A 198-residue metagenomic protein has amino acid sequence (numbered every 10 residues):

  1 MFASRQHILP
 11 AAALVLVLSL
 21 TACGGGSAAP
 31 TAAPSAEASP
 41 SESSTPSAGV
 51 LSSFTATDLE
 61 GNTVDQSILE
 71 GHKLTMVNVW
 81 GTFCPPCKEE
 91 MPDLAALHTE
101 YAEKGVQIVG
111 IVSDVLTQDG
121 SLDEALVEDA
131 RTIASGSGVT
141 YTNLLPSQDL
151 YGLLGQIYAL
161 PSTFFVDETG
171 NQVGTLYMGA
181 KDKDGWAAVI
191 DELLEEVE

Functional and structural regions predicted by a protein language model:
F2-A12: Bacterial N-terminal signal peptides that target proteins for export
L18-A22: C-terminal motif of bacterial Sec signal peptides marking the signal peptidase cleavage site
G24-S27: Bacterial signal peptide processing site
S53-T75: A short beta-strand-turn-helix
K73-T75, W80-F83, V115, A159: Short pre-active-site segment immediately N-terminal to redox-active cysteine/selenocysteine motifs in thiol-based
V79-A96: Conserved redox-active cysteine motifs that mediate thiol-disulfide chemistry, especially di-cysteine Cys-X(1-2)-Cys
E124-V166: Short, internal strand/loop/helix patches that form the active-site neighborhood or redox-interaction surface
S162-E198: Thiol-/selenol-based redox modules, centered on thioredoxin-like and closely related oxidoreductase domains
